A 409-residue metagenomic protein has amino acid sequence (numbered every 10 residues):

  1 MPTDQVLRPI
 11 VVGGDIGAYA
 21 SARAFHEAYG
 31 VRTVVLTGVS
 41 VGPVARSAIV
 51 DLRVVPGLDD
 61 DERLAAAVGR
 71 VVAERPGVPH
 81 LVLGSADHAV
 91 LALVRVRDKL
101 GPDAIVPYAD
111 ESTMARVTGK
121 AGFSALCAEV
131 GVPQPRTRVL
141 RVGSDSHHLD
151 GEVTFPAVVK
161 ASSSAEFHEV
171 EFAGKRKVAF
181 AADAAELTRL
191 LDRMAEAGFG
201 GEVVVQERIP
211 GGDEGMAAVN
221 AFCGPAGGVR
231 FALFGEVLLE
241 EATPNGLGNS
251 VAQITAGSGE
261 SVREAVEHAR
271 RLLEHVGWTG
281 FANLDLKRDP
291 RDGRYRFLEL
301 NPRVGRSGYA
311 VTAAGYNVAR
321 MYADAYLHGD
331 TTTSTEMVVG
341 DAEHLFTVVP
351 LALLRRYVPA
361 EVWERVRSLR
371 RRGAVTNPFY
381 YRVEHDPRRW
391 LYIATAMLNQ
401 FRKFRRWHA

Functional and structural regions predicted by a protein language model:
M1-A109, S144-H148, T331, L391-H408: ATP-binding N-terminal substructure of ATP-dependent carboxylate-amine bond-forming enzymes
T37-G42, D87-A89, A226-V229, G235-L238 (+1 more regions): Short glycine-enriched loops at secondary-structure junctions
L93, A221, G293-R303: A short beta-strand motif that forms the metal-chelation/ATP-contact edge of phosphoryl-transfer active sites
R116-V204, P225-A226, R263, E267: Active-site nucleotide/adenylate-binding loops and adjacent lid/helix of ATP-dependent enzymes
R176-V178, A182-A185, E207-G277, N301-Y326: ATP-dependent carboxylate/phosphate-activation module, predominantly the ATP-grasp catalytic core and closely related
Q206-E207, T279-R291: A short glycine-rich, hydrophobically flanked beta-strand micro-motif that places a catalytic Asp/Glu for divalent metal
R320, D324-A409: Peripheral (often C-terminal) accessory segments that flank ATP-dependent C-N-forming ligase machineries
